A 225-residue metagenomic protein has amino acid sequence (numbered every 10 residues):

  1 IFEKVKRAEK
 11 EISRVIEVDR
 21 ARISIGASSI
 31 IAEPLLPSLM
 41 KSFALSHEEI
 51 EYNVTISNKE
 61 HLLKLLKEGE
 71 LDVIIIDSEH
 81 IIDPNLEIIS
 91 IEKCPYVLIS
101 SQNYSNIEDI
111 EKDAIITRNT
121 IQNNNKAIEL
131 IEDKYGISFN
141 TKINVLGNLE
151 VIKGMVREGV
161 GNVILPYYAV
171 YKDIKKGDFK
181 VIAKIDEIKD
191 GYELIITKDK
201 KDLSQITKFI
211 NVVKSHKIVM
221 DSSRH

Functional and structural regions predicted by a protein language model:
I1-R14, I218: Alpha-helical "hinge/linker" immediately C-terminal to small N-terminal DNA-binding modules
E17, N85-K126: Flexible hinge/capping segments at coil-to-helix
R20-I81, V145: Central regulatory/effector-binding core of bacterial HTH transcription factors
N58-L63, K67-E70, G136-V181: Hydrophobic hinge/microswitch elements
I82, Q102-D109, N123, E187 (+1 more regions): Short helix-loop capping/hinge motifs at secondary-structure junctions, enriched in acidic/polar residues
E87-V97, K176-K189: Short beta-strand->loop
A114-I137, L203, I210, V219-R224: Secondary-structure junction motif
K184-S223: A late-sequence structural motif
